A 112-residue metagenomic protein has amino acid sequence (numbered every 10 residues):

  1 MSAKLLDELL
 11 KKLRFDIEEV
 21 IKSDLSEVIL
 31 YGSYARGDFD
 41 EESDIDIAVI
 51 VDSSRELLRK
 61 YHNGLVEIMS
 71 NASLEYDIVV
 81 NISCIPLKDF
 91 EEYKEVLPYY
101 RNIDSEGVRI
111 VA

Functional and structural regions predicted by a protein language model:
M1-L25, I29, R36-G37, E41 (+1 more regions): Catalytic core of pol beta-like nucleotidyltransferases
D46-I50: Short beta-strand->loop micro-motif that forms the acidic, two-metal-ion catalytic signature in nucleotide-processing
